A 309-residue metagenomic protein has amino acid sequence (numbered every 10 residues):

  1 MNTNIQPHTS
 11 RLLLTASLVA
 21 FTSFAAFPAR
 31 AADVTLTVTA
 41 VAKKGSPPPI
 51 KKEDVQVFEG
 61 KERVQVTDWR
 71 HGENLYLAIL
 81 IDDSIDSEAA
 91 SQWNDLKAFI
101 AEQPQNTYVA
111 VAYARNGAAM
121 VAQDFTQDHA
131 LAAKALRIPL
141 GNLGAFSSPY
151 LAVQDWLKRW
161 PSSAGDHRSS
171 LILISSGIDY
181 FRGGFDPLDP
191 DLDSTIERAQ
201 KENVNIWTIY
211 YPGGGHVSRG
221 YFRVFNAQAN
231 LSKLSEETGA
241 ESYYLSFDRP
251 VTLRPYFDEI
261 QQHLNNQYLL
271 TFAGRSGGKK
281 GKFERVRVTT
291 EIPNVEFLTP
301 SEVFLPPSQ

Functional and structural regions predicted by a protein language model:
M1-T9: N-terminal secretory signal peptides that target proteins for export/translocation
T3, V19-T22, V64, H263: Alpha-helical structural elements
I5, T22-F24, K279: A general, composition-driven signal for non-globular sequence regions
T9-R11, G214: Intrinsic structural disorder/low-complexity segments
L13-A25: Bacterial N-terminal signal peptides
A29-Q309: Scaffold/interface architecture of coatomer-like assemblies
